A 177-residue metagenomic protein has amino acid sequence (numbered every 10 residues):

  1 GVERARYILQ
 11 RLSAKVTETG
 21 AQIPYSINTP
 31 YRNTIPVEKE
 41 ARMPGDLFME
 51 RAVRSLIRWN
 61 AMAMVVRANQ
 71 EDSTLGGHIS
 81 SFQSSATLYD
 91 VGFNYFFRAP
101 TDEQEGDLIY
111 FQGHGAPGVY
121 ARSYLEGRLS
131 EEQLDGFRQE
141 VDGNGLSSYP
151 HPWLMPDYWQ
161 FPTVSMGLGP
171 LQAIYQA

Functional and structural regions predicted by a protein language model:
A5-R11: Short hydrophobic alpha-helical segments that form membrane-spanning helices or hydrophobic packing faces of helical
R11-K39, Q112: Terminal amphipathic helices with adjacent charged low-complexity linkers/tails
G45, M49, V53-I57, A61-E71 (+1 more regions): Cofactor-binding active-site loop characterized by glycine-rich and histidine/acidic residues
T74: Cytochrome P450 catalytic-domain "roof"
